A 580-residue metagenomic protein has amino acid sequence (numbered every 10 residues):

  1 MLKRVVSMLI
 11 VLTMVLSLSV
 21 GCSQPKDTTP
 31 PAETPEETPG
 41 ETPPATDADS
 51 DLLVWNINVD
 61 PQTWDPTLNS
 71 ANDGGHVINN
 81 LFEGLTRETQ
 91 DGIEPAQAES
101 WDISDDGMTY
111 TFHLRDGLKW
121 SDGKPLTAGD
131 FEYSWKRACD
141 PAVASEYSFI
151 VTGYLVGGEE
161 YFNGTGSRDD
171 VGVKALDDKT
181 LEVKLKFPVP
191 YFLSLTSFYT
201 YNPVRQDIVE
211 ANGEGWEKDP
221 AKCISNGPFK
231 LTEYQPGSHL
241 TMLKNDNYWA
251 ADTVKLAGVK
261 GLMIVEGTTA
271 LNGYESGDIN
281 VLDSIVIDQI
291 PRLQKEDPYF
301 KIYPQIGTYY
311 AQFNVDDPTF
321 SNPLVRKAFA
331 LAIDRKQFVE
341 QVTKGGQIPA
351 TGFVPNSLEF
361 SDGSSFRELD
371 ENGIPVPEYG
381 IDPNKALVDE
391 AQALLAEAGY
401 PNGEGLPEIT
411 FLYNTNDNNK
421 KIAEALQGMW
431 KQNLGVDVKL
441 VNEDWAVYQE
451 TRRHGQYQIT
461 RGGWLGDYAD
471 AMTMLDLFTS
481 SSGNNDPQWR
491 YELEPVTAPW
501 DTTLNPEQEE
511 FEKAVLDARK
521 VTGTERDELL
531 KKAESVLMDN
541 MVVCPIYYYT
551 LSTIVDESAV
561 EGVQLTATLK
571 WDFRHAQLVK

Functional and structural regions predicted by a protein language model:
N56-D105, I224-S225: N-terminal lobe/hinge region of extracytoplasmic solute-binding protein
I57-G75, Q97, F192-N202, Q312 (+1 more regions): A structural "hinge/loop" feature
N72, D91, R168, K174 (+4 more regions): Gly/Pro-rich hinge or "lid" segments in bacterial periplasmic/extracellular proteins
E99-I150, E182, S276, T319-S321: Aromatic- and charge-enriched surface segment that lines or borders ligand/interaction sites
E214, N247-R292: Ligand-site clamp/hinge motif
Q235, I333-S364, D417-Q427, E450-K580: Detector for C-terminal structural segments
L243-N247, Q305-A328, A332, Q341 (+1 more regions): A bilobed periplasmic-binding-protein/Venus flytrap-type ligand-binding module shared by bacterial periplasmic
S321-G428, Q432, K532: Append "and occasionally in soluble cytosolic enzymes with long acidic Gly/Pro-rich linkers
